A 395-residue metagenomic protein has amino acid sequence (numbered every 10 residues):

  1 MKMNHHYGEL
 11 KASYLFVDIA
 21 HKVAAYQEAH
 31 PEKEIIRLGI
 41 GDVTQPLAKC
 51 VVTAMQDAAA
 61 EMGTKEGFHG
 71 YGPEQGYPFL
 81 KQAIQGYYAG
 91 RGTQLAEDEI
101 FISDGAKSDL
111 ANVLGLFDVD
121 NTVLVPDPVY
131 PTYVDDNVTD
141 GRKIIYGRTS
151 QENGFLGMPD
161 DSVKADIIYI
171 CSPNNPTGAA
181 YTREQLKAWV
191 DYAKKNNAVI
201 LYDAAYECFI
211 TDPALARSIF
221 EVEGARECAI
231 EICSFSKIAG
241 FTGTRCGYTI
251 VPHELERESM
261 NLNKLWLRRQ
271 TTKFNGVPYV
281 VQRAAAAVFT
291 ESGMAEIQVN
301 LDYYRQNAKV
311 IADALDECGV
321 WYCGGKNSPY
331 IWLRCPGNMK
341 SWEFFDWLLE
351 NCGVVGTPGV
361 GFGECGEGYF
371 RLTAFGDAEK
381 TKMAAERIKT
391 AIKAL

Functional and structural regions predicted by a protein language model:
K2-D104, N112, V288-E291, L395: N-terminal small-domain helix-loop-helix segment of the aminotransferase-like
H30, D140, K195-N196, C318 (+2 more regions): Helix C-cap/helix->beta junction micro-motif
P46, Y304-R305, C318-N351: Conserved PLP-binding catalytic core of the aspartate aminotransferase-like
E66-A193, E207-V222: Conserved core of the PLP fold type I
G86, Q94, L124, N338 (+2 more regions): PLP-dependent enzyme catalytic core of the Aspartate aminotransferase-like
V222-D302, K309, D313, K393: Conserved core segment of the aminotransferase class I/II
Q282, A286, L301-A312, Y322-R334 (+1 more regions): Conserved glycine-rich beta-strand-loop-beta hairpin in the small C-terminal domain of fold type I
